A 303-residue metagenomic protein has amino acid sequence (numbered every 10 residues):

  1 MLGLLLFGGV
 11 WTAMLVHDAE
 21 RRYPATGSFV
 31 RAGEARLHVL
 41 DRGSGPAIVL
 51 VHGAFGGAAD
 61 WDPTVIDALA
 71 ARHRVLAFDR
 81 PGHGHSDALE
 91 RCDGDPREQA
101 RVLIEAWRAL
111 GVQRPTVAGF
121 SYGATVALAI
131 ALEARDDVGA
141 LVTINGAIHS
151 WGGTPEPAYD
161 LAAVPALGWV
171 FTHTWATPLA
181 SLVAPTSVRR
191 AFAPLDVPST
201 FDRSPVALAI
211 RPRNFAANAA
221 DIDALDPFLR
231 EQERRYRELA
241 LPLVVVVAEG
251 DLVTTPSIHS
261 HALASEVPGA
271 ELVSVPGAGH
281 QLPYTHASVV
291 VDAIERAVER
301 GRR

Functional and structural regions predicted by a protein language model:
M1-A47, A71-H73, V112-Q113, E299-R303: Alpha/beta-hydrolase fold catalytic core
D18, G153-A158, A176-E238: Conserved alpha/beta-hydrolase catalytic His-Asp/Glu region
L40-R42, A77-A118: Active-site loop/oxyanion-hole signature of alpha/beta-hydrolase fold enzymes
R42-H85: Conserved HGGG/HGGXW glycine-rich cap/lid loop of the alpha/beta-hydrolase fold
L132, V142-H173: Flexible "cap/lid" loop of the alpha/beta hydrolase fold
A224, G250-T254: Acidic catalytic loop of the alpha/beta-hydrolase fold
L239, V245-V247: Short beta-strand/loop motif that positions the catalytic acidic residue of the alpha/beta-hydrolase fold
P268-R303: Catalytic active-site module of serine/aspartate enzymes centered on a nucleophile-bearing elbow/loop
